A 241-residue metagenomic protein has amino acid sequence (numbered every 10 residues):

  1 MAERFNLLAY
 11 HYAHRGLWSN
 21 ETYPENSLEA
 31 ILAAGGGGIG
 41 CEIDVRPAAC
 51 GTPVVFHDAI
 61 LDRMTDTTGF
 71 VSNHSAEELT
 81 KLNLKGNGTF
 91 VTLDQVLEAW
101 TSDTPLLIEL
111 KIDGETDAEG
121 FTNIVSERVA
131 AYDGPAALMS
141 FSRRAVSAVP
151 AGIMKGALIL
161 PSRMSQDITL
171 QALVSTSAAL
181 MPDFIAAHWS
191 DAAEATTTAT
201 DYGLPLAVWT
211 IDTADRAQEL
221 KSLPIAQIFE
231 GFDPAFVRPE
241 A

Functional and structural regions predicted by a protein language model:
M1-A241: Phosphate-group recognition and catalysis centered on beta-loop-alpha active-site segments
